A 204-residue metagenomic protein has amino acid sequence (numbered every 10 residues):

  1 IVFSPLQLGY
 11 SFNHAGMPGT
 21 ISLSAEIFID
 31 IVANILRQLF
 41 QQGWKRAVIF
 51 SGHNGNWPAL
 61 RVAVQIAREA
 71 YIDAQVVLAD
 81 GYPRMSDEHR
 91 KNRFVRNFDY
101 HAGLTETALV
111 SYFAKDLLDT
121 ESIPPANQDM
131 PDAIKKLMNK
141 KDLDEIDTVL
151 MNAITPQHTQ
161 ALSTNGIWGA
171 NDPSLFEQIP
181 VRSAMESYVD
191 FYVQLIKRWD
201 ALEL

Functional and structural regions predicted by a protein language model:
I1-R46, N54-L204: Extended, histidine- and acidic-residue-enriched regions that form the cofactor-binding/catalytic faces
I49: Conserved SAM-binding loop
